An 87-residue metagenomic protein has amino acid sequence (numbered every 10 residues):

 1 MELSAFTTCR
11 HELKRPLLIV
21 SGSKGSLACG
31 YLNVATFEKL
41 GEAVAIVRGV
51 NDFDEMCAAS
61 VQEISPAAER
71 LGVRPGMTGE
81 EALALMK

Functional and structural regions predicted by a protein language model:
M1-K87: Residues that scaffold, gate, or flank divalent-cation-dependent active/transport sites
